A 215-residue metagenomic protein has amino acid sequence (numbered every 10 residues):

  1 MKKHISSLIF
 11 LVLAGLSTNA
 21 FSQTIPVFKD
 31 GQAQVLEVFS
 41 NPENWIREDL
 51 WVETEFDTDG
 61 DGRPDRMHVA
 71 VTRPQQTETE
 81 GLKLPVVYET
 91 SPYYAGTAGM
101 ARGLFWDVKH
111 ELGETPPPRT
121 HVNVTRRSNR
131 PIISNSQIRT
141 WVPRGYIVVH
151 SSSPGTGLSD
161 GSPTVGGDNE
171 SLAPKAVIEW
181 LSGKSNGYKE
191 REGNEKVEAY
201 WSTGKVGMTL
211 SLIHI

Functional and structural regions predicted by a protein language model:
M1-L8: Bacterial N-terminal signal peptides that target proteins for export
I9-F10, A20: Cleavable N-terminal signal peptides
Q23-L112, T125-R126, S134-Q137: Catalytic-loop region of hydrolases
Q75-K83, T164-N169, A176-G207: Gly/Ser-rich "nucleophile elbow"/oxyanion-hole loop immediately N-terminal to the catalytic nucleophile in hydrolases
G96-G99, G155-T164: Glycine-rich "HGGG/HGxG" loop immediately N-terminal to the catalytic nucleophile of the alpha/beta-hydrolase
G145-G157: Conserved alpha/beta-hydrolase
I213-I215: Conserved small/polar residues in nucleotide/adenosyl-binding loops
